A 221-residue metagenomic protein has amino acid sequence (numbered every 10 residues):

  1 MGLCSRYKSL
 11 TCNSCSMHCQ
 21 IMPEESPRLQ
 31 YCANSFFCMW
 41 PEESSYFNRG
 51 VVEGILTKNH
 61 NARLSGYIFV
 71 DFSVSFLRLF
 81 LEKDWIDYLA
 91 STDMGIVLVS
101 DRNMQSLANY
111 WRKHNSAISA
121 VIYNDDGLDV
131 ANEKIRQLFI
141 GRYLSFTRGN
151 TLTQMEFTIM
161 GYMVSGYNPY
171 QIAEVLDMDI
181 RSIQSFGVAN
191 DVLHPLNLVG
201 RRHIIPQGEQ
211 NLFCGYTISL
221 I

Functional and structural regions predicted by a protein language model:
M1-S119: DNA-contacting interfaces and partner/effector-binding or oligomerization modules in DNA-centric proteins
S73-S75, V97-L98, R102-N109, A131-L138 (+2 more regions): Low-complexity, flexible helical/coil segments
R78-K83, L107-N115, I135-S145, G161-S165 (+1 more regions): Noncatalytic linker/hinge segments flanking ATPase motor cores
V99-M104, W111-R142, F146-G149, Q184: Output/docking surface of receiver
S145-F186: Helix-turn-helix DNA-binding segment
D191-I221: Basic, Lys/Arg-enriched C-terminal extension of HTH/homeodomain DNA-binding domains
